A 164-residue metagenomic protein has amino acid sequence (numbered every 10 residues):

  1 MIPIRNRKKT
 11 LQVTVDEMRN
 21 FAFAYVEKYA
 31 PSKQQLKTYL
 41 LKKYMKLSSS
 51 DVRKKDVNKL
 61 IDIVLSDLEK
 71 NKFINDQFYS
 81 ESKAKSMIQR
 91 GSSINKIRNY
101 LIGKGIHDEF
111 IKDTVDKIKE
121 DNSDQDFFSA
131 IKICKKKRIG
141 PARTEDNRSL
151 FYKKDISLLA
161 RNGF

Functional and structural regions predicted by a protein language model:
M1-F164: An alpha-helical, amphipathic repeat domain used for nucleic-acid recognition, typified by the mTERF helical solenoid
